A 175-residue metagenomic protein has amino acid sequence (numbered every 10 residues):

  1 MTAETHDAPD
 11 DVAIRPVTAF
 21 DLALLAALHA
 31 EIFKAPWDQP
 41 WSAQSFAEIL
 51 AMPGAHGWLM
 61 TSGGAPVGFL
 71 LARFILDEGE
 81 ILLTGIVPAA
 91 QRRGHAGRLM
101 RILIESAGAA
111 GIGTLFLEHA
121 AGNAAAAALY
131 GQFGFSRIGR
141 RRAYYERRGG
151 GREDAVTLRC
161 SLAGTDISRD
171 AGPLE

Functional and structural regions predicted by a protein language model:
T2, T114-A120, G149, D154-S161 (+1 more regions): Conserved catalytic core of the tyrosine transesterase superfamily
A3-D7, V12, P16-F20, L24-R93 (+3 more regions): Acetyl-CoA-dependent GNAT
H29, Y130, F135, L158: Conserved active-site tyrosine of GNAT-family acetyltransferases
A43, G64, A121-G122, Y144-Y145: Conserved beta-strand edge residues that scaffold enzyme active sites
M100, N123-A126, A143-G149: Short glycine/proline-centered loop/turn elements that form peptide/ligand docking sites
F116-E118, G131, S136-E153: Conserved catalytic-core motifs of GNAT/GCN5-like acyltransferases
